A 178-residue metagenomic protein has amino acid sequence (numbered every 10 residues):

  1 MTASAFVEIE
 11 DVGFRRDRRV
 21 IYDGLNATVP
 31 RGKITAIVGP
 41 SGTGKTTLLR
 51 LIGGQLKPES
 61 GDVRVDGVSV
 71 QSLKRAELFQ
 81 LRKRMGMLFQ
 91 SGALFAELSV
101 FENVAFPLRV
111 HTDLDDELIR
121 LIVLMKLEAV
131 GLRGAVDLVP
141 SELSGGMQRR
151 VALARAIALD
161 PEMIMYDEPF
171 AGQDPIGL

Functional and structural regions predicted by a protein language model:
V38-P40: The feature captures the beta-strand-to-loop junction immediately N-terminal to the Walker
G53: Helix-to-loop junction immediately C-terminal to a conserved catalytic motif
V68-S69, D116-A135, I176: Conserved ABC ATPase "signature" region
V139-L143, M147: Conserved ABC ATPase signature
D160: Conserved catalytic motifs of ABC-family nucleotide-binding domains
I164-D167: Catalytic Walker B motif of ABC-type/P-loop ATPase nucleotide-binding domains
